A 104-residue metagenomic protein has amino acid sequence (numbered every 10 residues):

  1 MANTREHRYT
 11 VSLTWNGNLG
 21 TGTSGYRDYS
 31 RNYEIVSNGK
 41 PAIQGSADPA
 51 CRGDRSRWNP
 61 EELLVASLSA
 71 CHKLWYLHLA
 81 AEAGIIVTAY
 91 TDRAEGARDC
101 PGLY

Functional and structural regions predicted by a protein language model:
M1-A66, L74-Y104: Extended beta-strand/beta-hairpin segments
